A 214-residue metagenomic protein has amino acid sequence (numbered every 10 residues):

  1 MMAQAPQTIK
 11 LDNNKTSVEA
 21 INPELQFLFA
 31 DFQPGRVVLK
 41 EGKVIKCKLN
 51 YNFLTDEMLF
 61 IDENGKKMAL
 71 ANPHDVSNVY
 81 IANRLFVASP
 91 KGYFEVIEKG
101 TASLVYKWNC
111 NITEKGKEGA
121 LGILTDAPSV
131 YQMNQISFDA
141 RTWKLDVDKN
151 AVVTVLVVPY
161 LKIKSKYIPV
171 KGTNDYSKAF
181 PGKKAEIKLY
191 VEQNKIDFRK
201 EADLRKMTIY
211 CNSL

Functional and structural regions predicted by a protein language model:
M1-Q7, M207: Bacterial Sec-dependent N-terminal signal peptides
A5-F60: N-terminal secretory signal peptides
F32, P73-K91, T173-K188, E192: Short alpha-helical interface patches
I45-I168: Aromatic-patch recognition
K144-K206: A short, solvent-exposed beta-edge/loop patch
S213-L214: Short, solvent-exposed mixed-charge patches
